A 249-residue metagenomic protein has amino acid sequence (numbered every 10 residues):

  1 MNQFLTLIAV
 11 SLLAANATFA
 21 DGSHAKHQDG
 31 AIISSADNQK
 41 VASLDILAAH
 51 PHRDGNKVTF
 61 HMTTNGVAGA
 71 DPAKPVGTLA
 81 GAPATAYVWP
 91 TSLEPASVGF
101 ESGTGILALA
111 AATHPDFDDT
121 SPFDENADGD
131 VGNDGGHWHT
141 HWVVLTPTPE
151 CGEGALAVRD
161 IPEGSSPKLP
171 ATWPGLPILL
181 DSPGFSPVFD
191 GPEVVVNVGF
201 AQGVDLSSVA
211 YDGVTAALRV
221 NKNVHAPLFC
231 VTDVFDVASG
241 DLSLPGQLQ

Functional and structural regions predicted by a protein language model:
M1-A20: Gram-negative bacterial Sec-dependent N-terminal signal peptides
A17-A25, G129: Boundary at the C-terminal end of the N-terminal hydrophobic targeting segment
G22-V41: Short N-terminal segments immediately surrounding and downstream of signal-peptide cleavage
K40-T146: Surface-exposed, glycine/proline- and aromatic-rich loop segments on solvent-exposed faces across compartments
G66-K74, F117-D119, E150-G152, G203-S208 (+1 more regions): Short, surface-exposed beta-strand/loop "edge" segments at domain boundaries and coil↔beta transitions
T91-P95, L206-Q249: Acidic/polar low-complexity flexible segments
G129-D130, G136, L156, P162 (+2 more regions): Mixed-charge (acidic/basic) macromolecular-recognition segments
T146-G199: Short helix-loop boundary/capping segments
